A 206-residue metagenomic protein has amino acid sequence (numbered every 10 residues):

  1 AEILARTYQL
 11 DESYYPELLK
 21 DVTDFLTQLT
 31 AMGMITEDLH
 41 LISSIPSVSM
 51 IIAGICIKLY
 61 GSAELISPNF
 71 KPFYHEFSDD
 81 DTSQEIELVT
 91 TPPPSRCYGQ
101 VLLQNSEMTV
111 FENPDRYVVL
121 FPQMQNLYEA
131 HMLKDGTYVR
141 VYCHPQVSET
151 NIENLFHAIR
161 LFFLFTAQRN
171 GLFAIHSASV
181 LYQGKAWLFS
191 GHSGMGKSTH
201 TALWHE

Functional and structural regions predicted by a protein language model:
A1, L29, A202-E206: Short, intrinsically disordered, charge-balanced linker/junction segments flanking boundaries in proteins
A1-E12: Short amphipathic alpha-helical interface segments
A5, P16-L18, T23-A186: A noncatalytic interaction/capping subdomain that flanks phosphate/NTP-handling catalytic cores
L10-Y15, S148, G194: Short strand->helix junction
V180-E206: Glycine-rich phosphate-binding P-loop
